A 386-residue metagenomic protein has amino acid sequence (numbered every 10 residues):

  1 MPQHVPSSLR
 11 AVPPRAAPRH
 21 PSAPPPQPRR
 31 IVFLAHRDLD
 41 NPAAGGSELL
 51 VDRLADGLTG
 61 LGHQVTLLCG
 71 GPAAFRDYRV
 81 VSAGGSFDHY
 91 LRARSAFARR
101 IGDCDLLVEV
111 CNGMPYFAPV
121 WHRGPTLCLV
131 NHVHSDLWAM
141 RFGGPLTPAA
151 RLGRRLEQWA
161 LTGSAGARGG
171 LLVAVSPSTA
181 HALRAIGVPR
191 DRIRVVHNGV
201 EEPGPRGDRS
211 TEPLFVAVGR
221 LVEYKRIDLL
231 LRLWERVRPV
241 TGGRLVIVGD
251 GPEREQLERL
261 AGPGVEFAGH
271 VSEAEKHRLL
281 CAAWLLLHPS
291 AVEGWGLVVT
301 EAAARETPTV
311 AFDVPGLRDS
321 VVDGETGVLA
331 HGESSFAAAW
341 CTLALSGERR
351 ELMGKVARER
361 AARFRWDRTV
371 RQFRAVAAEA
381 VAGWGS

Functional and structural regions predicted by a protein language model:
L146-L172, H181: Membrane-proximal helix-turn-helix segments that form the acceptor-binding/catalytic region of lipid-linked
V173, P205-R236: Conserved donor-binding/catalytic core segment of Leloir-type glycosyltransferases
S178, G199: Carbohydrate-associated surface elements
E255-H277: Nucleotide-activated donor-binding/catalytic signature segment of Leloir-type glycosyltransferases, i.e., the conserved
G269, D323-S334, T342-E348: Conserved acidic donor-binding segment of nucleotide-sugar-dependent glycosyltransferases
A291: Aromatic "clamp/platform" in nucleotide-sugar-dependent glycosyltransferases that forms part of the donor/acceptor
V299, P308-A311: Short hydrophobic beta-strand element within catalytic cores of glycosyltransferases and related nucleotide-activated
R349-R363, Q372-A375: A short, well-ordered alpha-helix in the C-terminal region of glycosyltransferases
